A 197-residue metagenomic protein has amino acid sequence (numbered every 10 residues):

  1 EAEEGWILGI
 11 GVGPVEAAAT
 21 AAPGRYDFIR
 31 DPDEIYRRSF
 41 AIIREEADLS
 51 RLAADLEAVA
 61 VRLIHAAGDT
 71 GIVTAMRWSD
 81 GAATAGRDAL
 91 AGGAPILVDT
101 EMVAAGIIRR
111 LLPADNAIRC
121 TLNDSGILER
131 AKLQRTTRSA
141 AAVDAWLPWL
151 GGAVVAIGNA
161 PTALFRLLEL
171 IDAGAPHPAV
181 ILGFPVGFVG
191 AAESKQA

Functional and structural regions predicted by a protein language model:
A2-I10: Extreme N-terminal basic, low-complexity initiation segments that serve as generic localization/processing leaders
E3, I43, G86, A142-W146 (+1 more regions): Generic hydrophobic alpha-helical segments
E3, Y36, A41, E45 (+2 more regions): Internal alpha/beta core interface subdomains
W6, S194-A197: Short, intrinsically disordered, charge-balanced linker/junction segments flanking boundaries in proteins
G9-V12, D80: Extended, charged alpha/beta regions that create polyanion-binding interfaces
P14-A18: Intrinsic, low-complexity polybasic segments
A19-L97, A105: Electropositive, gly/pro-rich neighborhoods at or near active sites that engage anionic ligands
T100-I171, P178-A179, P185-G187, A191 (+1 more regions): Conserved mixed alpha/beta catalytic, RNA-binding, or beta-rich assembly cores of soluble enzyme, regulatory
